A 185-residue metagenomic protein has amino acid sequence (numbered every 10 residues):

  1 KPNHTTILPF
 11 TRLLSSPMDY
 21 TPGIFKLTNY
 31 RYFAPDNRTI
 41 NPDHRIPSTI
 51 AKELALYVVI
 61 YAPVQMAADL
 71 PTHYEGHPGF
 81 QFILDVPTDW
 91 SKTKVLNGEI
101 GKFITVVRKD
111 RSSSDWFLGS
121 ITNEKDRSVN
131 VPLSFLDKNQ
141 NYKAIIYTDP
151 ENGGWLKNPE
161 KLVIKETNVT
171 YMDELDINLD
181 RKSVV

Functional and structural regions predicted by a protein language model:
K1-P71, N97: Glycan-recognition surfaces
F10-T11, S48-I50, V58, R108-D110 (+2 more regions): A general structural signal for short secondary-structure junctions and capping/turn motifs
D19, A55-I60, V106, F117-S120 (+3 more regions): Structured core elements
D69-F117, N152-E160: Glycan-recognition and catalytic regions of carbohydrate-active enzymes
L70-P71, S120-T122, L133, I146-T148: Active-site proximal loops enriched in glycine and acidic residues that flank catalytic Cys/His/Asp and coordinate
I100-Q140, S183-V185: Carbohydrate-binding surface patches
F135-E151: Solvent-exposed beta-hairpin/edge-strand motifs
I164-V185: C-terminal beta-strand-rich structural cap/linker in extracellular carbohydrate-active enzymes
